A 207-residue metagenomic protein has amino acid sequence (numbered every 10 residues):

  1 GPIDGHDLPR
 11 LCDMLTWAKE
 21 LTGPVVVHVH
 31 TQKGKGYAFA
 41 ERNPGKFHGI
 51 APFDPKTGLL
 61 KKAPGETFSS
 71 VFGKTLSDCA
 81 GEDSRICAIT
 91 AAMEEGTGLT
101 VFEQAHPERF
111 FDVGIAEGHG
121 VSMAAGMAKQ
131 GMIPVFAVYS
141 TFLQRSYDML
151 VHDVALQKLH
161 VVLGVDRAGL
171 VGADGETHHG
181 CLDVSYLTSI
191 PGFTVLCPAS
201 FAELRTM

Functional and structural regions predicted by a protein language model:
G1-M207: Thiamine diphosphate
